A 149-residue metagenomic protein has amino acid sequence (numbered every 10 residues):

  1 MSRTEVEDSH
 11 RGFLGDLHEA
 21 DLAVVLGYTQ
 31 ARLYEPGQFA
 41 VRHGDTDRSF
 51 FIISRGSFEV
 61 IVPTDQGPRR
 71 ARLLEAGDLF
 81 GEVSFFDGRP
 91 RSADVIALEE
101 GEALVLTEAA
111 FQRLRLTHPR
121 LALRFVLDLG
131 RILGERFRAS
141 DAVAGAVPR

Functional and structural regions predicted by a protein language model:
M1-R149: Cytosolic regulatory regions built on CNB/CRP/Popeye-like sensor folds
